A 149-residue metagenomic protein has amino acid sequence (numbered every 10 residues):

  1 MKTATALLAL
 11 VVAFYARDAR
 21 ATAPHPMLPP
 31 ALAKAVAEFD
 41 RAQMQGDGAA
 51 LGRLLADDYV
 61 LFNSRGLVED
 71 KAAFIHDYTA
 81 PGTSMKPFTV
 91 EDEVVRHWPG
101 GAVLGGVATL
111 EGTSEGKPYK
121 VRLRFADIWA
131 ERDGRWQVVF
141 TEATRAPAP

Functional and structural regions predicted by a protein language model:
M1-A6: Bacterial N-terminal signal peptides that target proteins for export
L8-A9, A19: Cleavable N-terminal signal peptides
A13-A16: N-terminal signal peptide c-region/cleavage motif recognized by signal peptidases
T22-L55, V60-P149: A beta-strand edge to alpha-helix "cap/lid" segment located at domain peripheries
